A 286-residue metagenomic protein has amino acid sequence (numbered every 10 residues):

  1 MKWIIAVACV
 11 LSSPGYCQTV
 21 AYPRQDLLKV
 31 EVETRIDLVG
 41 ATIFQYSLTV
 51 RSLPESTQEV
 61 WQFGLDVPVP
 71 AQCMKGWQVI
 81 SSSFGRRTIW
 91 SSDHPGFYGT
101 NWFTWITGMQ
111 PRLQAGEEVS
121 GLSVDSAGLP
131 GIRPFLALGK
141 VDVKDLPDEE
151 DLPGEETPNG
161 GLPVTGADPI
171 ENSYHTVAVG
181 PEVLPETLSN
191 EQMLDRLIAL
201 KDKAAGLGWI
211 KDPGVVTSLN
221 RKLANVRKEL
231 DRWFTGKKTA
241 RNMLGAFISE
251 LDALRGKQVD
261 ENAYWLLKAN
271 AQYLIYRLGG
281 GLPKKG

Functional and structural regions predicted by a protein language model:
W3-S13: Sec-dependent N-terminal signal peptides
C9, D26, I36, P111 (+5 more regions): Intrinsic-disorder/low-complexity peptide segments enriched for small residues
S13-P14, F44, S120, K222 (+2 more regions): Generic detector of short, well-ordered, non-transmembrane alpha-helical segments enriched in hydrophobic residues
G15, S52, E117, V226-R227 (+1 more regions): Generic hydrophobic/packing signal
Y16, Q45, S52, S126 (+3 more regions): Functionally constrained cores in energy, signaling, and assembly domains
Y16-C17, A253: Low-complexity, intrinsically disordered segments with a bias for serine/threonine
Q18-E186: Extracellular or exported targeting regions of proteins
V183-G286: Soluble extracellular-acting proteins and domains
